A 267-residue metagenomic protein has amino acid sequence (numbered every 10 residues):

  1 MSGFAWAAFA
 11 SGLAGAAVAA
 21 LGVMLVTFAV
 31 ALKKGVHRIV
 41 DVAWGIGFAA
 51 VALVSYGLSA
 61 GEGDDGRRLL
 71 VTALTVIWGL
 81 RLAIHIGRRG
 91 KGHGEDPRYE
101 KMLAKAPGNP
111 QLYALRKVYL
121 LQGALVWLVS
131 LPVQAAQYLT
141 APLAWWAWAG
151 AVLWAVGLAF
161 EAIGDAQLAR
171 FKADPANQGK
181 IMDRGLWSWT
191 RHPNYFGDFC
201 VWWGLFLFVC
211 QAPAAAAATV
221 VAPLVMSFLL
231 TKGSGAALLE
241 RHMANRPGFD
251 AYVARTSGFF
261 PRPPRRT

Functional and structural regions predicted by a protein language model:
M1-F9: Short, strongly hydrophobic alpha-helical membrane anchors
G12-M24, G47-L82, I86, L121-Q167 (+1 more regions): Hydrophobic transmembrane alpha-helices
L13, A17, A31-R38: A short N-terminal beta->alpha junction/helix N-cap motif
L25-V36, I84-R89: C-terminal ends of transmembrane helices
K33, M102-K105, L168-P175: Membrane-interfacial helix termini and the short, flexible loops that connect transmembrane helices in multi-pass
K34-A50, E95-K117, K180-W187, G258: Juxtamembrane helix-capping/reentrant segments at transmembrane boundaries
L82-A135: Hydrophobic alpha-helical segments and helix pairs
